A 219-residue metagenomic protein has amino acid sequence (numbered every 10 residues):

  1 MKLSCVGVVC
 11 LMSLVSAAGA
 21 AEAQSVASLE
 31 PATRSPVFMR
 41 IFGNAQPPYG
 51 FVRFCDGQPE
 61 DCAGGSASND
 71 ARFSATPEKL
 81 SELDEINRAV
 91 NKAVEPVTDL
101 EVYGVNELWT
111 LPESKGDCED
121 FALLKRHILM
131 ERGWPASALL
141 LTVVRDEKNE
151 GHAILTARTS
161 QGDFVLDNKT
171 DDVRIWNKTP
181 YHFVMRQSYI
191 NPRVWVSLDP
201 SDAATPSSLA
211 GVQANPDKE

Functional and structural regions predicted by a protein language model:
M1-S4: Positively charged n-region of N-terminal signal peptides that target proteins for export
G7-S16: Bacterial N-terminal signal peptides
A21-E219: A structural boundary/capping signal
